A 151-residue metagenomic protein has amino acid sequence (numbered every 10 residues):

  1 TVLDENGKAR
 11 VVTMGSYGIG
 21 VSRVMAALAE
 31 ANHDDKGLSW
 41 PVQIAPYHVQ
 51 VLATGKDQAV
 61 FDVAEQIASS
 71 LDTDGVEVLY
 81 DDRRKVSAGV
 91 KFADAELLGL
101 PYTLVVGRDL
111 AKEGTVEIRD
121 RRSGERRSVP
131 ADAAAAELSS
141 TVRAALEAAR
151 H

Functional and structural regions predicted by a protein language model:
T1-H151: NTP/phosphate- and nucleic-acid-binding module
